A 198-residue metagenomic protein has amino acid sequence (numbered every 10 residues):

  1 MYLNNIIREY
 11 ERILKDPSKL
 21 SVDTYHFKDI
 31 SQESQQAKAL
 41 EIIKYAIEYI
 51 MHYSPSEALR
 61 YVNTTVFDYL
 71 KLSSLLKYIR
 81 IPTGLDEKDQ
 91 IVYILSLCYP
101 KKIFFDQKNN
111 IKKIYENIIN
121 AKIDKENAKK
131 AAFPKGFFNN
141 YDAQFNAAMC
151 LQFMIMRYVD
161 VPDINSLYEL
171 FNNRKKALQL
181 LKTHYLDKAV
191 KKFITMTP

Functional and structural regions predicted by a protein language model:
M1-P198: Functional cation/ligand-contacting sites centered on basic and imidazole/sulfhydryl donors
